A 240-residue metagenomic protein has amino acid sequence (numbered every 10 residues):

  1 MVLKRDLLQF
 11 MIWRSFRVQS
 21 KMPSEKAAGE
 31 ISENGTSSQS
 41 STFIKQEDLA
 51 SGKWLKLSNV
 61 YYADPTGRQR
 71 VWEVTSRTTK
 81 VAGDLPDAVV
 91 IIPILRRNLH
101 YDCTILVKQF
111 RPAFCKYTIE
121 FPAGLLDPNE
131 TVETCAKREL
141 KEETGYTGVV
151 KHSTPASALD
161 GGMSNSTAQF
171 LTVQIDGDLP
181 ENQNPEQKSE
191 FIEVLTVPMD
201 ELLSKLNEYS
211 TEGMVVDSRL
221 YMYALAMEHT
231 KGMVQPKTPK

Functional and structural regions predicted by a protein language model:
V2-L3, L7-S41, K45, Y117 (+5 more regions): Nudix hydrolase/Nudix homology domain
P23-A28, K80, D84-I94, L99-R138 (+5 more regions): Conserved Nudix-box catalytic region and its N-terminal flanking loop in Nudix hydrolases and closely related
T42-F43, R68-V74, H100-K108: Short, well-ordered strand-loop elements centered on a beta-strand within folded domains, enriched for acidic residues
E47-D48, R77-T79, P155-D160: Short, solvent-exposed loop/turn elements at beta->coil junctions and helix N-caps that rim active or binding pockets
L49-I92: Acidic, metal-coordinating catalytic segment for phosphate/diphosphate chemistry, firing primarily on the Nudix
Y62, P93, L106, T172-V173: Conserved hydrophobic "DFG−1" position in protein kinase catalytic cores
W72, P180-P185, L206: Short, charged, solvent-exposed linker or helix-capping segments at domain edges/interfaces that act as flexible hinges
T147-T154: A short coil-to-beta-strand element that immediately follows conserved catalytic motifs
